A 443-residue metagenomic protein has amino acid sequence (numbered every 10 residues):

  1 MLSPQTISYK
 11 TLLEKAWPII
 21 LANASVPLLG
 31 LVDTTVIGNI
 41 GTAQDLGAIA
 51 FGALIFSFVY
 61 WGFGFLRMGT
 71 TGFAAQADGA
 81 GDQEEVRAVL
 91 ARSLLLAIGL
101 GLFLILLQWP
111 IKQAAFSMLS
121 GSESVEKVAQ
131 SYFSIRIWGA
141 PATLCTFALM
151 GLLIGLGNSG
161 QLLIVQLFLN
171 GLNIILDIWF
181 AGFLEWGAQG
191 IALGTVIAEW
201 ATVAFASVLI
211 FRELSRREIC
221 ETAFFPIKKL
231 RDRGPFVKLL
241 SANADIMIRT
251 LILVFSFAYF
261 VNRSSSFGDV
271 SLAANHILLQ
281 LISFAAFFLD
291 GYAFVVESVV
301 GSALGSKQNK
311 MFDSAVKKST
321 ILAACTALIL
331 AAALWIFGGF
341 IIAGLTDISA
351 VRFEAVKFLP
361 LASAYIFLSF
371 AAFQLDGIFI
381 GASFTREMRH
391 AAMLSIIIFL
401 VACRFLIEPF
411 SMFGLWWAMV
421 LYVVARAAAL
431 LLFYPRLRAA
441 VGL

Functional and structural regions predicted by a protein language model:
M1-A16, A74-P141, F183-M247, V300-Y365 (+1 more regions): Short alpha-helical transmembrane segments in multi-pass integral membrane proteins
K10, S25-V26, F63, L104 (+8 more regions): Alpha-helical transmembrane segments of multi-pass membrane transport proteins
E14-D33, I135, T146, L169 (+4 more regions): Transmembrane helical elements of multi-pass membrane transporters/channels
I19, N23, T35, G72 (+15 more regions): Transmembrane alpha-helix boundary and packing residues in multipass membrane permease domains and related
L28-G47, F116-E123, W179-W186, M247 (+3 more regions): Helix-terminus/linker motif at the lipid-water interface of multi-pass membrane proteins
N39-T42, Q76, G155, L184 (+2 more regions): Membrane-helix boundary and inter-helical linker elements of multi-pass secondary transporters
L46-L106, T143-L162, A274-G338, F370-S383 (+1 more regions): Small-residue-rich hydrophobic transmembrane alpha-helices
R67, I135-I154, L162-N170, I191-S207 (+4 more regions): Short runs within selected transmembrane alpha-helices of multi-pass transporters and secretion channels
